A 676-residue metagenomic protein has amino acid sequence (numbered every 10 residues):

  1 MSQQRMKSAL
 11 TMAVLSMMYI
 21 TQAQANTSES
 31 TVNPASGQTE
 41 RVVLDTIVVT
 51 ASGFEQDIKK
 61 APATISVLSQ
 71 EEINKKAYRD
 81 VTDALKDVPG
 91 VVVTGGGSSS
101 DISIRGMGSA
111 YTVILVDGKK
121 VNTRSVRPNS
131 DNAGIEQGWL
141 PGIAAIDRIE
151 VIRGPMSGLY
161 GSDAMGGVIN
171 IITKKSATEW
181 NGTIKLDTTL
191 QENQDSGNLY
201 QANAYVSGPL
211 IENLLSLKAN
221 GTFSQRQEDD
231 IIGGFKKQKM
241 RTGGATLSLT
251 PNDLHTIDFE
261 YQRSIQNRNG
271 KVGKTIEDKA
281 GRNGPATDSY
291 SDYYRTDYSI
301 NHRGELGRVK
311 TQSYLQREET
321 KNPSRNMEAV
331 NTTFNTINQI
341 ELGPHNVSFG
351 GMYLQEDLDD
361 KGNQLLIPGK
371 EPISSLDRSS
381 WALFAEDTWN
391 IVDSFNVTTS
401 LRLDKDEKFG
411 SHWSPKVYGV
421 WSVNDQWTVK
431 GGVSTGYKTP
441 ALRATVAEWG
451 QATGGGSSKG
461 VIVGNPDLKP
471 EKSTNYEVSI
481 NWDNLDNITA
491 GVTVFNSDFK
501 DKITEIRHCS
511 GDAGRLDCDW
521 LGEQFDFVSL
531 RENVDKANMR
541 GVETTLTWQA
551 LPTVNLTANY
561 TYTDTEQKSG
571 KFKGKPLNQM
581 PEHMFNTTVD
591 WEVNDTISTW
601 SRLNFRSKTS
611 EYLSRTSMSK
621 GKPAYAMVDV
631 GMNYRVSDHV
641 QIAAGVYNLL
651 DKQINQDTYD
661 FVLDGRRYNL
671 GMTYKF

Functional and structural regions predicted by a protein language model:
S8-A13, L44-I47, S207-P209, T250 (+2 more regions): Conserved C-terminal beta-signal and adjacent last beta-strands/turns of outer-membrane beta-barrel proteins
T50, T82-T123: Extracytoplasmic beta-strand/coil segments of soluble accessory domains associated with Gram-negative outer-membrane
S103, V121-R153: Short acidic/polar hinge/loop motifs at secondary-structure boundaries that mediate gating or recognition
K120, S125, D278, G362-Q364 (+6 more regions): Surface-exposed extracellular loop regions of Gram-negative outer-membrane beta-barrel proteins, predominantly
W139-K185: A beta-strand signature from Gram-negative outer-membrane beta-barrel systems, especially the internal plug domain
A177-S291, D501: Periplasmic-side early beta-strands and strand-to-turn transitions of outer-membrane beta-barrels
K185, N390-V397, F495-D498, L521-L613 (+4 more regions): Gram-negative outer-membrane beta-barrel transporters
T333-Q339, G350, S374-L376, A382-F384 (+4 more regions): Outer membrane beta-barrel strand-and-loop segments of large Gram-negative receptors, especially TonB-dependent
